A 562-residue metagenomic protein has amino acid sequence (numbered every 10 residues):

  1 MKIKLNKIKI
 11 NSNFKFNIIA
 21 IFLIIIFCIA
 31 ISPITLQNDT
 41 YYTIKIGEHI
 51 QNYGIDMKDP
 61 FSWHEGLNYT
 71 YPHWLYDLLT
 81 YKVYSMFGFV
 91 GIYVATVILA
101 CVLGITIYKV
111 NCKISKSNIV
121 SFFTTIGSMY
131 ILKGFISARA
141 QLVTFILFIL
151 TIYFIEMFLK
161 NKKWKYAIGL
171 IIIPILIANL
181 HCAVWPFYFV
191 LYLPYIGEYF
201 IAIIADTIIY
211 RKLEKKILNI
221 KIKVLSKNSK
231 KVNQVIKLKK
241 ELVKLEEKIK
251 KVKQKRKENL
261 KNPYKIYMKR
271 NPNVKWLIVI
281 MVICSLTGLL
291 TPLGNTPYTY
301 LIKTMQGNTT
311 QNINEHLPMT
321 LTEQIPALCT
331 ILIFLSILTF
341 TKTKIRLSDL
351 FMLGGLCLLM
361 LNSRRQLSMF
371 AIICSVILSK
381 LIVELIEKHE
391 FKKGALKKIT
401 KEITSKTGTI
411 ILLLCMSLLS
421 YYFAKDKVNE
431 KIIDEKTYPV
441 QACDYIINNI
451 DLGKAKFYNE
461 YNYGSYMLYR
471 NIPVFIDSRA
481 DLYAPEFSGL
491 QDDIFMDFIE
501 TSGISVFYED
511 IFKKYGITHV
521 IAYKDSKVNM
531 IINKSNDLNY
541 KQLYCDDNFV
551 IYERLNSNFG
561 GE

Functional and structural regions predicted by a protein language model:
T35, D39, Q51-Y53, H64-E65 (+3 more regions): Transmembrane catalytic cores of multi-pass membrane glycosyltransferases and polysaccharide-assembly enzymes
V94-I114: Transmembrane-helix motifs of polytopic, lipid-linked glycan transferases
I107-Y130: Transmembrane-helix signature of polytopic, membrane-embedded enzymes that assemble or transfer cell-envelope glycans
I131-L132, A167-C182, T287, G354-M360: Membrane-interface alpha helices of multi-pass inner-membrane proteins
M157-I175, K275-W276, K344-L353: Short hydrophobic alpha-helices at membrane interfaces in multi-pass membrane enzymes
E390-N449, G464, R470, S478-L482 (+2 more regions): Membrane-proximal, lumen/periplasm-facing interface regions of secretory-pathway glyco- and lipid-modifying enzymes
I450-S488, I517-D525, Y552: Short periplasmic/luminal acceptor-recognition loop of GT-C membrane glycosyltransferases, typified by
R470, L490-F549: Periplasmic/luminal catalytic loop of GT-C fold multi-pass membrane glycosyltransferases that transfer sugars from
